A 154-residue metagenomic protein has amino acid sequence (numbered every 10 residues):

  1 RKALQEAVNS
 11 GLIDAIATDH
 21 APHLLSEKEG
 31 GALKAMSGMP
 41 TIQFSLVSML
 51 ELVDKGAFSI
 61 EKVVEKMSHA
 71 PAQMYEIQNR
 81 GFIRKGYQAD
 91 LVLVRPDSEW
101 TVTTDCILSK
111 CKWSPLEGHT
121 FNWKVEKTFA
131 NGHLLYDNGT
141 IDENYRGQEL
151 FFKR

Functional and structural regions predicted by a protein language model:
L4: Phosphate/diphosphate-binding loops
N9-S10, D14-I16, A21-S98: His/Asp/Glu-enriched, well-ordered alpha-helical/loop segment that forms or immediately abuts the divalent-metal
G31, K85-L150: C-terminal cap of metal-dependent C-N hydrolases
F152-R154: Short beta-strand-to-coil "C-cap" segments at the C-terminal boundary of structured domains/repeats, marking
